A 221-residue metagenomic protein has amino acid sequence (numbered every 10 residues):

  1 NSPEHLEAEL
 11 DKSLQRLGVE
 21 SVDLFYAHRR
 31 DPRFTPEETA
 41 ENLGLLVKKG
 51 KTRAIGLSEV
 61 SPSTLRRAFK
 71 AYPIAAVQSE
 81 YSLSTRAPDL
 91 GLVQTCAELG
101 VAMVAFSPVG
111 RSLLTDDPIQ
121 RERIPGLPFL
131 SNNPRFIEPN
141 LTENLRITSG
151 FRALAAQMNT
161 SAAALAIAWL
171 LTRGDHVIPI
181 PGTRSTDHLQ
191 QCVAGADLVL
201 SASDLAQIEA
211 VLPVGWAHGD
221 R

Functional and structural regions predicted by a protein language model:
N1-R16, S61-L65: Short, acidic/polar
L14-T35: Active-site groove signature of glycoside hydrolases
R30-D220: Beta/alpha (TIM)-barrel catalytic core signal, keyed to glycine-rich beta->alpha loops juxtaposed to Asp/Glu that bind
